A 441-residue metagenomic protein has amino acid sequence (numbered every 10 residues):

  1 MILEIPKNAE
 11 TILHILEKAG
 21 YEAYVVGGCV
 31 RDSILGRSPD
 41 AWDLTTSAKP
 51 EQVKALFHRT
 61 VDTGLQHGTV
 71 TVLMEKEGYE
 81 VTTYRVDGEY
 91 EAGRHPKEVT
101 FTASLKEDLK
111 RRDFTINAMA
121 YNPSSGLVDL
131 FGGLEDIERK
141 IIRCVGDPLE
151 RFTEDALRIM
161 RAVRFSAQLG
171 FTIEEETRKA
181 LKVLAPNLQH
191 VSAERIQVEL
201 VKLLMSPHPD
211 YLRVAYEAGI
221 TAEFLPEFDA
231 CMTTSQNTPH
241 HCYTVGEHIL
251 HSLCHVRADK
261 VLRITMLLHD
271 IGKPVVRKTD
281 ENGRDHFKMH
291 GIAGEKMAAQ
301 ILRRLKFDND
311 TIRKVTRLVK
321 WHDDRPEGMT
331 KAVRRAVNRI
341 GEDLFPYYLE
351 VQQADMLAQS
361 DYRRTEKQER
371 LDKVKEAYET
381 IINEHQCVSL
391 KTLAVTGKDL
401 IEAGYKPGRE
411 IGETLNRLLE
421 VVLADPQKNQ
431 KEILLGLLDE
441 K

Functional and structural regions predicted by a protein language model:
M1-K441: Catalytic cores of the polymerase beta-like nucleotidyltransferase superfamily and closely associated nucleotide
